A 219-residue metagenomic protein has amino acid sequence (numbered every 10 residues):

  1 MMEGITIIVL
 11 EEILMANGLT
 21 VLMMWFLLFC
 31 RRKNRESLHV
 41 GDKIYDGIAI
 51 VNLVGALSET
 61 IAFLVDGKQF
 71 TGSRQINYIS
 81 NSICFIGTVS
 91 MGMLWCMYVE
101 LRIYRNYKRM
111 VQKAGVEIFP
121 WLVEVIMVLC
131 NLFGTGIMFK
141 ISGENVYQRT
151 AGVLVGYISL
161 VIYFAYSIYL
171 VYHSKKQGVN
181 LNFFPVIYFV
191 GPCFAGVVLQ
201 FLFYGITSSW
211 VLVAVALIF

Functional and structural regions predicted by a protein language model:
M2-G4, R35-G41, F70, R109-G115 (+3 more regions): Hydrophobic, membrane-facing alpha-helical anchors
M2-W25, G152: Hydrophobic transmembrane alpha-helical segments in integral membrane proteins
G4-L10, Q75-G87, E144-Y157: Short aromatic-rich membrane-water interface segments that cap or initiate transmembrane helices in multi-pass membrane
L14-M97, E117-G134, V186-F201: Hydrophobic alpha-helical transmembrane segments of multi-pass membrane proteins
M24-R31, L94-Y98, Y157-G178: Alpha-helical transmembrane segments in multipass membrane proteins, preferentially the mid-helix core
E36, L64-T71, I103-R109, L132-E144 (+4 more regions): Transmembrane helix-loop junctions in multipass membrane proteins, especially transporters and channels
V89-M97, R102-V161: Membrane-proximal helix-loop-helix units in multi-pass membrane proteins
Y169, S174-F219: Interfacial "cap-and-anchor" motif at the non-cytosolic start of specific transmembrane alpha-helices
